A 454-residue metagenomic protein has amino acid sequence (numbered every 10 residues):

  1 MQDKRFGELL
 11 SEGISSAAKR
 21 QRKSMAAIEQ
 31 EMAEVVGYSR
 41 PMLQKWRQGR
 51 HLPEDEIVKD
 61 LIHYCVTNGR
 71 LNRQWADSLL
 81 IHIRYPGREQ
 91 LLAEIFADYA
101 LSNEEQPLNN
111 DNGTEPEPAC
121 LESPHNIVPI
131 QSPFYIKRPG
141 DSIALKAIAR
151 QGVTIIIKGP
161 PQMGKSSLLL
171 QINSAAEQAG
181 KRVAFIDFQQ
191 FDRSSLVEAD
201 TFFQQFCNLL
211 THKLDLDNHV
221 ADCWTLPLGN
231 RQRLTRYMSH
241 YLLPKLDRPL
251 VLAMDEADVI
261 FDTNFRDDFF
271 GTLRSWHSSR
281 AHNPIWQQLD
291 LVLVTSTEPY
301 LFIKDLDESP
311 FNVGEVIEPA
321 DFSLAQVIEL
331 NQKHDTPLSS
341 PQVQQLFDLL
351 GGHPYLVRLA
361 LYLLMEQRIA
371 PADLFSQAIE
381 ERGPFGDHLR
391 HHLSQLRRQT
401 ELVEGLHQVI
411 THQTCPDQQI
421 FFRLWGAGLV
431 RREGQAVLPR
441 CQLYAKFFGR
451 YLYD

Functional and structural regions predicted by a protein language model:
M1-E31, V35, K59: A short, Lys/Arg-rich alpha-helix, primarily the initiator
M1-E8, E12, D55-E115: Short amphipathic recognition helices of helix-turn-helix/homeodomain-type DNA-binding modules
L108-Q162, S167-A176, H240-Y241: Walker A/P-loop-proximal flanking segment of P-loop NTPase domains
I156, A176-S195, L252: Conserved catalytic segments around the Walker B and adjacent sensor/switch elements of P-loop NTPase domains
L196-H219: Conserved NTP-binding/hydrolysis module of P-loop NTPases
T211-M254, D258-R274, S278-D290: Mid-core helix/loop region of P-loop NTP-binding domains shared across ATPases and GTPases
N264-L349, L363-E366, D373-P384: The catalytic "switch" region of P-loop NTPases
I328, D335-G434, Q442: Winged-helix-like regulatory helical subdomains adjacent to P-loop NTPase cores
